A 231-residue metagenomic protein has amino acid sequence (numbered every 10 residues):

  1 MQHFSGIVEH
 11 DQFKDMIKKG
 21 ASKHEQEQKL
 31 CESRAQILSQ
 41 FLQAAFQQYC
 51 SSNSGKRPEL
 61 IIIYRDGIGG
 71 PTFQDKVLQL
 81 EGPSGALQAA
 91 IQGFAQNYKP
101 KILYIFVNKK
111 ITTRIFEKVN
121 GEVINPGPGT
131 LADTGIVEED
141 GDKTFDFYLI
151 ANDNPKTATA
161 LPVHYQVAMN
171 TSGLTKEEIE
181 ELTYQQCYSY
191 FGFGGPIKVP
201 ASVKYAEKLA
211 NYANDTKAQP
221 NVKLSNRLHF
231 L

Functional and structural regions predicted by a protein language model:
M1-L231: Long, contiguous domain-sized segments
